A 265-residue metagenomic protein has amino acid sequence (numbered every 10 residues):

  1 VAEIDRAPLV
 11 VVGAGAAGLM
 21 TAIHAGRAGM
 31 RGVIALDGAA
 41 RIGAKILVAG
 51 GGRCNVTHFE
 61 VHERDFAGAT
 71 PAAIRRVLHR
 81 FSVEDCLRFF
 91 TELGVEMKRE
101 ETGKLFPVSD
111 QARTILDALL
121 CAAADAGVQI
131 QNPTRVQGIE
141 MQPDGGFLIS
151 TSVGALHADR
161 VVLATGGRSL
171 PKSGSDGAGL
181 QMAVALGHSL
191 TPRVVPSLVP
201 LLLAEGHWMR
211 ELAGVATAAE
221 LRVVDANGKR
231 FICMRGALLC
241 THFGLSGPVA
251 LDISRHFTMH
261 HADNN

Functional and structural regions predicted by a protein language model:
A2-A17, I34: Beta1/beta-strand and adjacent pyrophosphate-binding region of the FAD-binding site in flavoprotein oxidoreductases
V10, G26-G51: Glycine-rich FAD pyrophosphate-binding loop
V11, G15-A17, R41, G167-S169: Residue-level detector of alpha-helix initiation sites
M20: Short alpha-helical segment within the catalytic ATP-binding CA
A28, R113-T114, A118-N265: Predominantly flavin-linked oxidoreductase catalytic cores and closely associated redox partners
R31-I34, M97, V161: Hydrophobic anchor at the start of a short beta-strand that flanks the dinucleotide cofactor-binding loop
R53-R99: Glycine-rich active-site loop/strand segments that organize a redox cofactor
A73-V77, L105-D110, T165-S173: Flexible, glycine/proline-enriched loop segments at strand-loop-helix junctions that form or flank small-ligand binding
